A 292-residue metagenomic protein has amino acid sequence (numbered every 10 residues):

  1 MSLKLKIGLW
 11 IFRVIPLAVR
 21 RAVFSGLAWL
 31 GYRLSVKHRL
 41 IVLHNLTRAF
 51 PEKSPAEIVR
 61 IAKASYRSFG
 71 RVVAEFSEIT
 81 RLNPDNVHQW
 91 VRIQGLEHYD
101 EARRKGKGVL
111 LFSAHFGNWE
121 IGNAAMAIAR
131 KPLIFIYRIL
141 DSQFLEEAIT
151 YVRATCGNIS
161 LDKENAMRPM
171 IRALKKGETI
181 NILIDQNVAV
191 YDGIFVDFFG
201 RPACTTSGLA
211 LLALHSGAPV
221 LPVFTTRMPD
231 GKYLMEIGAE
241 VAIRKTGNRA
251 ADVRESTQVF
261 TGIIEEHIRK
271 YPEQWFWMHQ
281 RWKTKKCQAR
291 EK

Functional and structural regions predicted by a protein language model:
M1-S113, E146-I149, G157: Membrane-anchoring hydrophobic helices of lipid-metabolizing enzymes
L34, K53-A56, R60-K63, R103 (+2 more regions): Non-catalytic C-terminal accessory region of glycerolipid acyltransferases and related lyso-lipid remodeling enzymes
K37, I93, G117, Q143-F144 (+3 more regions): Residue-level recognition of alpha-helix initiation/capping sites
N86-V91, R138, C156-L161, F199-G200 (+1 more regions): Short, flexible loop segments at the rims of nucleotide/cofactor-binding pockets, characterized by
Y99-D100, N123, I149-T150, I171 (+1 more regions): Short amphipathic alpha-helical segments and helix-helix/interface helices
R103-E164, N187-I194: Catalytic core of membrane glycerolipid acyltransferases/transacylases, capturing the structured, soluble-facing
